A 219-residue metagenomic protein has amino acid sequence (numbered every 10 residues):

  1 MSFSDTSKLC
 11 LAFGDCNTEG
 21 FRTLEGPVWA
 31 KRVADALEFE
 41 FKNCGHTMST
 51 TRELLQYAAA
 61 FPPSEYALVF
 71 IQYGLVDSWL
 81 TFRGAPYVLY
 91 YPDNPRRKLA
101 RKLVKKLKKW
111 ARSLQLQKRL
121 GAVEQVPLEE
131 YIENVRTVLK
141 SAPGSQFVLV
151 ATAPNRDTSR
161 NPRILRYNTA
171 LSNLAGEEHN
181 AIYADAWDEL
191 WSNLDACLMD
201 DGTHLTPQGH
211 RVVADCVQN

Functional and structural regions predicted by a protein language model:
M1-V69: Serine-esterase "nucleophile elbow" of acetyl-processing enzymes
D5, A36, Q56-N219: Alpha-helical cap/lid subdomain in secreted, periplasmic, or secretory-pathway luminal O-acyl-processing enzymes
